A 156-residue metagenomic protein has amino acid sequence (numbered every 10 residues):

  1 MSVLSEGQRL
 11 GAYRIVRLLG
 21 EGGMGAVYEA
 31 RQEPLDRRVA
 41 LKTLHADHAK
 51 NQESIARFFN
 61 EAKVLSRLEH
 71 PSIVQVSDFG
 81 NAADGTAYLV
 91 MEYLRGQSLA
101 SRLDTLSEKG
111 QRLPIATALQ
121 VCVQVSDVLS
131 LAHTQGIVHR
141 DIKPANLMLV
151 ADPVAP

Functional and structural regions predicted by a protein language model:
M1-P156: Conserved ATP-binding/catalytic core of the eukaryotic-like protein kinase fold, especially serine/threonine kinases
